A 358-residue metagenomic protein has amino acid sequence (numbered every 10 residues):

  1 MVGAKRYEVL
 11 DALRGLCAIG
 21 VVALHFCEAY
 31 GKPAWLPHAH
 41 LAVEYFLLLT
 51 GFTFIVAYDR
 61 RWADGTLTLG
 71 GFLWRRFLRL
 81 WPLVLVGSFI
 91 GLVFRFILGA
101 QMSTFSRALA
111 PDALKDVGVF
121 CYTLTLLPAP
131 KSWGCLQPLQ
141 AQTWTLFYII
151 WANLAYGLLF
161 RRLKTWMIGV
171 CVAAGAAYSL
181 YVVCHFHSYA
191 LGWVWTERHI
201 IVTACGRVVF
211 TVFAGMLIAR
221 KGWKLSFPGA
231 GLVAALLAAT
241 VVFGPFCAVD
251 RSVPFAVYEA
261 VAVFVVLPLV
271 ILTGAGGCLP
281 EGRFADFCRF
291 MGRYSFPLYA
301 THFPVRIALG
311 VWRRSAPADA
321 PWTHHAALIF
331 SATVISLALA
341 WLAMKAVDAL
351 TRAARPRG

Functional and structural regions predicted by a protein language model:
V2-V9, I19-H40, I55-G71, A129-G134 (+5 more regions): Alpha-helical transmembrane segments in multi-pass integral membrane proteins
D11, G15-A18, T50, P82-S88 (+1 more regions): Residues within membrane-spanning alpha-helices of integral membrane proteins, especially the hydrophobic core/packing
L13-V22, V86, V119-T123, C171-A177 (+1 more regions): Alpha-helical transmembrane segments
R14, E44, I149, M291 (+1 more regions): Short, conserved phosphate/pyrophosphate- and ester-handling motifs at nucleotide-, phospho-/glycolipid
L47-A57: Central hydrophobic cores of alpha-helical transmembrane segments in multi-pass inner-membrane proteins across all
A57, L80-I150, Y178-L191, V261-A275: Membrane-interface helix-loop-helix regions
W74-G87, Y156, F160: Alpha-helical transmembrane segments of multi-pass membrane proteins
